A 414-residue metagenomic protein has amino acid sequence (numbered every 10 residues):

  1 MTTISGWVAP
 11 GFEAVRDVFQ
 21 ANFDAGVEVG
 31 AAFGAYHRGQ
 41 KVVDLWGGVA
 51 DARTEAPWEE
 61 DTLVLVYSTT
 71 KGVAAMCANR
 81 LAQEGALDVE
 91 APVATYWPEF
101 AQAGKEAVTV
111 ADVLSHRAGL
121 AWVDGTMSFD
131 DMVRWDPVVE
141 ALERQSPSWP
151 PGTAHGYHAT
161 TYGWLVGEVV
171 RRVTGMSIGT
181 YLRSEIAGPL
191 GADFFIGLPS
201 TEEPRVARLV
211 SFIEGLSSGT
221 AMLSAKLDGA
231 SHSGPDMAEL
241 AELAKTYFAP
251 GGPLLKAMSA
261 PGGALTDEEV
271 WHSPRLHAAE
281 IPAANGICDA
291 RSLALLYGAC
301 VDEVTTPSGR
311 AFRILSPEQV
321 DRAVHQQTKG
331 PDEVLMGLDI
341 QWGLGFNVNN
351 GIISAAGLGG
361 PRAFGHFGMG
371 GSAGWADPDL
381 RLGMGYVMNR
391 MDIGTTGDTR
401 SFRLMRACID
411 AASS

Functional and structural regions predicted by a protein language model:
T3-V66, D88: Short, conserved catalytic-motif segment at the N-terminal edge
A35, G39-Q40, L65-D88, P92 (+6 more regions): Alpha-helical scaffold elements that line and support the substrate/ligand-binding pocket of soluble hydrolases
E60, L65-T69, Q83-G125, E143-R144 (+2 more regions): Active-site helix/loop module of the DD-peptidase/beta-lactamase fold, centered on the serine-lysine SxxK catalytic
L63, W122-R208, V270-C288: Catalytic-site signature segments of enzymes, centered on catalytic residues
H116, L165-V169, E280, A284-T306 (+1 more regions): Active-site-proximal alpha-helical segments within enzyme catalytic domains
I213-A290, H325-D379: Active-site Gly/Thr loop motif
D302-P307, A311, V324-D332, G394-S414: Short, gly/Ser/Thr-rich active-site loops of penicillin-recognizing serine hydrolases
H366-S414: Structured C-terminal helix/loop/strand segments within mature extracytoplasmic catalytic/sensor domains
